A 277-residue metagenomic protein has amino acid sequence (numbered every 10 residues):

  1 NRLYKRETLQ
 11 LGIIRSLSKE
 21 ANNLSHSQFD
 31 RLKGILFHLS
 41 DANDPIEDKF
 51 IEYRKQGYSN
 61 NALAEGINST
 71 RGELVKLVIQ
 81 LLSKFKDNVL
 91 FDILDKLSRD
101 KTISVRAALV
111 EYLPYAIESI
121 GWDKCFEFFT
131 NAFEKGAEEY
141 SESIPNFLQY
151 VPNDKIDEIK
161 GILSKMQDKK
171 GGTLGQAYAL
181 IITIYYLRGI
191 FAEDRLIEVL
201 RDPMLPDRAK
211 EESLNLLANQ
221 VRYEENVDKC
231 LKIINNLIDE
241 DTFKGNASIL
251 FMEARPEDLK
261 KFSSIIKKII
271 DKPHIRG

Functional and structural regions predicted by a protein language model:
N1-G277: Non-catalytic all-alpha helical scaffold/repeat segments
